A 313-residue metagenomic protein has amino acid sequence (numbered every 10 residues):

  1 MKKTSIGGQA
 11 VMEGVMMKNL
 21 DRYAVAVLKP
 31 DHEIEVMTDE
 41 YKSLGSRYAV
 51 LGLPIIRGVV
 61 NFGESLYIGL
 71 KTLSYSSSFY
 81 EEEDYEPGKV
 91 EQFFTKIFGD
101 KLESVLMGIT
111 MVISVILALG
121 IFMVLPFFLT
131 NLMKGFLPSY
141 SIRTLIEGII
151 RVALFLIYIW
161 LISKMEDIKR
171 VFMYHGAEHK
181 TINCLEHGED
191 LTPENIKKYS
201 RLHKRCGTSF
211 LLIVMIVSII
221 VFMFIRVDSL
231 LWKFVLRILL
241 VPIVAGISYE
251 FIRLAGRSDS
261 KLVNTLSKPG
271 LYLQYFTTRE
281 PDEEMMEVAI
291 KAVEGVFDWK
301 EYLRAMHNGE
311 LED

Functional and structural regions predicted by a protein language model:
M1, S5, A10-V11, G45-G52 (+2 more regions): Cytosolic juxtamembrane amphipathic/interface segments immediately preceding and feeding into a transmembrane helix
M1-E81: Divalent-cation
K2-V11, V15-M17, S141-S209, L254-S258 (+1 more regions): Polar-ligand-bearing catalytic/cofactor-coordination segments of membrane-embedded or membrane-tethered inner-membrane
A26-V27, N61, S65-K96, M173-L191: Short, charged cytosolic
Y75, S114-S139, V214-L236, P242-A245 (+1 more regions): Juxtamembrane "helix exit" motif at the C-terminal ends of alpha-helical transmembrane segments in multi-pass membrane
E91-L102, F128-I146, I225-V235, L254-N264 (+1 more regions): Membrane interface segments of multi-pass transport proteins and intramembrane proteases
E103, M107, M111, R143-R151 (+2 more regions): Residue-level signature of transmembrane alpha-helical entry/exit and packing/kink sites in multi-pass membrane
L106-F122, H203-V214: Select subsegments of transmembrane alpha-helices in polytopic membrane proteins, especially boundary-proximal
